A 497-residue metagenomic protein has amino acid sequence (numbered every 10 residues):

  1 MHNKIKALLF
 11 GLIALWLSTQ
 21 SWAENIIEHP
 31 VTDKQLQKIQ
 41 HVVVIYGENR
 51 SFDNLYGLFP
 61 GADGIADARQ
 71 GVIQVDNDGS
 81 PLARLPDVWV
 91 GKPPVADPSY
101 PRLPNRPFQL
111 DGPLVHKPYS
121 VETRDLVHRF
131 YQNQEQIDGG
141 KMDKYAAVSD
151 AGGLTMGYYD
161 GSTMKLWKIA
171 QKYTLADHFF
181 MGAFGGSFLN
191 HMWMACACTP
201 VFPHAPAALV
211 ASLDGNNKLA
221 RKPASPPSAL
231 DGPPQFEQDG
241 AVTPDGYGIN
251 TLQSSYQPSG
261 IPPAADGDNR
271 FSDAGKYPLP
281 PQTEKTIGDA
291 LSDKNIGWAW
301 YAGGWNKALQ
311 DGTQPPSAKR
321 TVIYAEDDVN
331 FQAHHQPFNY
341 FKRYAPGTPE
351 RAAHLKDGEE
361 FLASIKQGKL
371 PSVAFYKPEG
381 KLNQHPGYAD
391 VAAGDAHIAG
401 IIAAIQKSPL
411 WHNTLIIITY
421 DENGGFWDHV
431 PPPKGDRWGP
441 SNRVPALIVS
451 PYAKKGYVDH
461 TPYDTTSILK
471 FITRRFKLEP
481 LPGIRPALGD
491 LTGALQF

Functional and structural regions predicted by a protein language model:
M1-L9: Bacterial N-terminal signal peptides that target proteins for export
L9-Q20: Bacterial N-terminal signal peptides
W22-F497: N-terminal pro-sequences and low-complexity stem/linker regions of secreted or lumenal proteins
